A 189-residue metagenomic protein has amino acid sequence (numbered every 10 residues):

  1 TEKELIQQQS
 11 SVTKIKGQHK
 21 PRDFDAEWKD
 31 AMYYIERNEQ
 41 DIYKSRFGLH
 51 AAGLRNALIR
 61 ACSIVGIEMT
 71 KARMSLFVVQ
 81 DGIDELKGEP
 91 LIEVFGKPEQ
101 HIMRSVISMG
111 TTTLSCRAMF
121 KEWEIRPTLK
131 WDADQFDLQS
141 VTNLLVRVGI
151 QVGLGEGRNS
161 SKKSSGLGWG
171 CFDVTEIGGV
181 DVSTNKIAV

Functional and structural regions predicted by a protein language model:
T1-V189: RNA-interacting cores
